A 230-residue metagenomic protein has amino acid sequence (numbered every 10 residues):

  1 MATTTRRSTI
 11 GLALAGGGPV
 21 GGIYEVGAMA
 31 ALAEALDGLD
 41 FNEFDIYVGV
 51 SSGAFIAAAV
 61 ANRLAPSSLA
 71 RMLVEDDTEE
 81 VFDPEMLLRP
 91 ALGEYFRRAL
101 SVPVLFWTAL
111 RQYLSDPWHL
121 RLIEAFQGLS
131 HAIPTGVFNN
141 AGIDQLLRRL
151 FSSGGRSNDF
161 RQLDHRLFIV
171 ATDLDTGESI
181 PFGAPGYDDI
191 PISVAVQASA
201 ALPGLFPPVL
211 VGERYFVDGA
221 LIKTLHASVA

Functional and structural regions predicted by a protein language model:
M1-V50, F55-A230: Patatin-like phospholipase
